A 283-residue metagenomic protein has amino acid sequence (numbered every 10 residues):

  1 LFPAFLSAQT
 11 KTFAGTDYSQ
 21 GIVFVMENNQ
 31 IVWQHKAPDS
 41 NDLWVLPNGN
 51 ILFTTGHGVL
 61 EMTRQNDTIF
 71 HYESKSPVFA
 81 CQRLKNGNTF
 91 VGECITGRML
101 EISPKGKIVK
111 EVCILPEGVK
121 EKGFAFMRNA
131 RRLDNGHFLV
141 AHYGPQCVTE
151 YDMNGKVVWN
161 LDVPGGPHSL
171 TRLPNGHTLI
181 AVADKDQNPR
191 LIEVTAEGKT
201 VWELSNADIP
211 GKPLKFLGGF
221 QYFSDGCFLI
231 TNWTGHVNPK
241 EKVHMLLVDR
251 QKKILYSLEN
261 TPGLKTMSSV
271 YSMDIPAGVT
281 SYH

Functional and structural regions predicted by a protein language model:
L1-Q9: Bacterial Sec-dependent N-terminal signal peptides
Q9-H283: Histidine-/acidic-rich catalytic cores in large beta-rich domains
